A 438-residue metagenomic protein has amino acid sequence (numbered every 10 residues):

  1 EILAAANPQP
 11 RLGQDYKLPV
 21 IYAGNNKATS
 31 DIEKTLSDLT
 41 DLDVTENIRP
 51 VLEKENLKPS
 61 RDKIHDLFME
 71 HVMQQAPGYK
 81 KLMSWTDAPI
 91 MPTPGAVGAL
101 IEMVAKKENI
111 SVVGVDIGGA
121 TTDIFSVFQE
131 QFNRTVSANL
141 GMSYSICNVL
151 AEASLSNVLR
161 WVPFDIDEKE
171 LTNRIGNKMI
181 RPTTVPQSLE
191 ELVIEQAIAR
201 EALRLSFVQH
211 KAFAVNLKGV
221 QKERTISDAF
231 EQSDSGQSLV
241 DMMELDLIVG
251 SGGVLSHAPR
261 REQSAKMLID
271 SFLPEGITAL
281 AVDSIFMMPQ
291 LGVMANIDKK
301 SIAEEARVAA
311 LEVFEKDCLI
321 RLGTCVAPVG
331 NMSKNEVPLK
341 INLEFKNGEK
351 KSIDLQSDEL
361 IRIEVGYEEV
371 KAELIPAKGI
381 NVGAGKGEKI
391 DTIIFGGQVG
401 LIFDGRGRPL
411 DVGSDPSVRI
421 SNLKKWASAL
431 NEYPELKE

Functional and structural regions predicted by a protein language model:
E1-I2, V104-Q131: Gly/Thr-rich phosphate-binding beta-strand-loop-beta motif of the actin/hexokinase/Hsp70
E1-S111, E191-R200, Q209-H210, A214 (+7 more regions): Nucleotide/phosphate-binding catalytic cleft detector across ATP-hydrolyzing and phosphate-transferring enzymes
K17, G119-T121, S137: Broad gene-expression machinery/nucleic-acid interaction feature
A28-S30, A120-I124, Q131-N133, C147-L150 (+1 more regions): Flexible loop/turn segments at secondary-structure boundaries
I90, N133-V208, T278-I302: Glycine-rich phosphate-binding loop plus the immediately following alpha-helix
D116-G119, S126-F128, Y144, F207 (+3 more regions): Active-site proximal loops enriched in glycine and acidic residues that flank catalytic Cys/His/Asp and coordinate
P274: Activation-segment/catalytic-loop signature of the eukaryotic protein kinase fold
